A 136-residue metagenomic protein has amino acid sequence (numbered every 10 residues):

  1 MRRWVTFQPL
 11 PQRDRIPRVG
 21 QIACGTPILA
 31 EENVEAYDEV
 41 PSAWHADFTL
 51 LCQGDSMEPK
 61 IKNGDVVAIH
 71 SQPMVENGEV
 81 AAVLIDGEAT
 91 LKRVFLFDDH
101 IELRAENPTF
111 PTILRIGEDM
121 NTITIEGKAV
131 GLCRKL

Functional and structural regions predicted by a protein language model:
M1-N63, A89, L96-F97, G131-L136: Short, positionally conserved secondary-structure boundary motifs
I85-T90, I123-T124: Short coil-to-beta-strand transition motifs
L96-L136: Glycine- and charge-enriched low-complexity intrinsically disordered segments
